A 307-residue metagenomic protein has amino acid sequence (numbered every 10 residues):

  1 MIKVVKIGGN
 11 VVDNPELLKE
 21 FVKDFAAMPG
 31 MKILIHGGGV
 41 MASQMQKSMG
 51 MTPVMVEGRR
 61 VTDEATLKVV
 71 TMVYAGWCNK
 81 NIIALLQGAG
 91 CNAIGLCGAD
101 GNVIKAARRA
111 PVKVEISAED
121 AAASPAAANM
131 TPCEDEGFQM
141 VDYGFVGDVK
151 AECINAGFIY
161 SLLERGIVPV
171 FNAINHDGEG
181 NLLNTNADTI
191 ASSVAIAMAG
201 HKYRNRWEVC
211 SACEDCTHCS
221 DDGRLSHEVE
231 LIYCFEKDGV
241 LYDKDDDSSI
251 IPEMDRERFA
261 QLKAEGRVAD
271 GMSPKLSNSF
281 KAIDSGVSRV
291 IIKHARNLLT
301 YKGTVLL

Functional and structural regions predicted by a protein language model:
M1-L307: C-terminal catalytic "cap/lid" subdomain
